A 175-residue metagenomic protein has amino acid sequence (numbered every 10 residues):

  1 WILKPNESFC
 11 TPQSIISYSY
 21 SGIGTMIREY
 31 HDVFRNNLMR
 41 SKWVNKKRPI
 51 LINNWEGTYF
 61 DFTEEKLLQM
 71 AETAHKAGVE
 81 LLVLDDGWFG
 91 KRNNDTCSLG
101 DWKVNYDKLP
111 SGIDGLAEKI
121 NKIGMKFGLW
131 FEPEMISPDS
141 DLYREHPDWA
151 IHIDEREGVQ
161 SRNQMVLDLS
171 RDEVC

Functional and structural regions predicted by a protein language model:
W1-Y20: Short Pro-Gly-centered flexible turn/kink motifs
K4, F9, W43-N45, Q160: A generic structural signal for short, non-catalytic loop/turn and secondary-structure boundary residues
P5, S21-G24, T63-E64: Short conserved micro-motifs at the rims of enzyme active sites and ligand-binding pockets
I15-F34: Acidic/glycine-rich phosphate/pyrophosphate-binding loops and surrounding catalytic core that coordinate Mg2+
Y30-I50: Long, charged amphipathic helices and adjacent flexible linkers at domain junctions
N45-C175: Aromatic-lined carbohydrate-binding/catalytic grooves of carbohydrate-active enzymes
